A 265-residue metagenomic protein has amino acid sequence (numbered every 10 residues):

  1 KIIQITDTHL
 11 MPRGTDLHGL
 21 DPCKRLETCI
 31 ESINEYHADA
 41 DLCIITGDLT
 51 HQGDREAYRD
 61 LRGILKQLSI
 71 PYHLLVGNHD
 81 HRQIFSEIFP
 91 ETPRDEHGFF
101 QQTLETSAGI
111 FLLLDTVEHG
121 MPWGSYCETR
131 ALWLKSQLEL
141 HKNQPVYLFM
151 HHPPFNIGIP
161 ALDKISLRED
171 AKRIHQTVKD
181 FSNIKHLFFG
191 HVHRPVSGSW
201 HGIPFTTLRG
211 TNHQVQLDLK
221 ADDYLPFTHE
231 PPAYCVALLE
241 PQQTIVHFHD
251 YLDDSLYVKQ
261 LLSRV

Functional and structural regions predicted by a protein language model:
K1-D60, I157-P160: N-terminal active-site segment of His-dependent metallophosphoesterases
K1-P12, A108-E118, Y147-M150, I203-R209 (+1 more regions): Active-site-proximal beta-strand elements of phosphoester/diester hydrolases
M11-G14, H51-E56, N78-F85, H119-P122 (+3 more regions): Active-site environment of divalent metal-dependent phosphoester hydrolases
T15-D21, P90-E91, G120, P160-S166 (+1 more regions): Short glycine-enriched, charge-decorated loop/helix-capping segments at active-site entrances that position
C29-L42, W123-T206, T228, V236 (+3 more regions): His/acidic metal-ligating clusters that form di-metal
R55-L140, D170-N183, H201, D223-L239: Extended active-site neighborhood of metal-dependent phosphoesterases/phosphodiesterases
L208-L219: His/Asp/Glu-enriched short active-site or ligand-binding loop at hydrolase and phosphoryl-transfer sites
